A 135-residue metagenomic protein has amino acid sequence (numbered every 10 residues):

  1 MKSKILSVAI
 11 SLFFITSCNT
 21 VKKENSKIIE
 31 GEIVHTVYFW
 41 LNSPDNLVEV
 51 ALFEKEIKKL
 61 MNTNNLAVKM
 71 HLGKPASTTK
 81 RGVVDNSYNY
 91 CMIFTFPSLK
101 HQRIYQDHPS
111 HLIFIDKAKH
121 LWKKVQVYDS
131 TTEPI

Functional and structural regions predicted by a protein language model:
M1-I28: Bacterial Sec-dependent N-terminal signal peptides
S3-I5, R103, L112: Hydrophobic alpha-helical segments, especially transmembrane helices and their immediate juxtamembrane helical caps
C18-N89, I93, P97-I104, T131-I135: Short S/T/G/P-rich N-terminal loop/turn motif that feeds into the first structured element of a domain
H35, H108-H111: Histidine-centered active-site/metal-ligand motif
E49, F53-E56, S110, F114 (+1 more regions): Stable alpha-helical elements in mature extracytoplasmic
T63, L121-K124: Structured helix-beta-strand junction loops
R103-Q106, D116-A118, W122: Short, exposed beta-strand-loop hairpins at the edges of beta-sheets in extracellular/periplasmic proteins
